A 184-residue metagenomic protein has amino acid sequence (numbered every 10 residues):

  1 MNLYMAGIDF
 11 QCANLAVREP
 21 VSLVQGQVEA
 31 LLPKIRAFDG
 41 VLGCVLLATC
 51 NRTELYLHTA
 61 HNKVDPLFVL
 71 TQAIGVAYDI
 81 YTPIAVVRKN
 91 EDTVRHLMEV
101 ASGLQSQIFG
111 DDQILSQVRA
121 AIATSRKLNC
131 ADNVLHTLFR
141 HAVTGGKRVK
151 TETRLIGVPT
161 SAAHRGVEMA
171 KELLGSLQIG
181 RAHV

Functional and structural regions predicted by a protein language model:
M1-S106: A glycine-rich (often HGG/GG-containing) alpha/beta subdomain
L3, I179-G180: A generic structural signal for ordered secondary structure
V41, L177-I179: A broad structural signal for short, well-ordered beta-strand segments within beta-sheet-rich domains
I80-L177: Glycine/serine-rich phosphate-binding loop and adjoining beta1-alpha1 elements at the start of nucleotide-handling
A182-V184: Conserved small/polar residues in nucleotide/adenosyl-binding loops
